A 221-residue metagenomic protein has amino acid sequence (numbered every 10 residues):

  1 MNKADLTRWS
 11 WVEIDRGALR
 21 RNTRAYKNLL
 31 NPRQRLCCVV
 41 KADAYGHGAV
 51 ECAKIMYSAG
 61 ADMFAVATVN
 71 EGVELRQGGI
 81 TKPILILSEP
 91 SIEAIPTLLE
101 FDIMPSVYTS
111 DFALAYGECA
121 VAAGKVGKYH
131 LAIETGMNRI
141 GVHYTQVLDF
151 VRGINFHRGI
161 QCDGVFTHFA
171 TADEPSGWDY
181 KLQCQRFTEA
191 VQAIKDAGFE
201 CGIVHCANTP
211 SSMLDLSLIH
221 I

Functional and structural regions predicted by a protein language model:
M1-K3: Short, basic/glycine-rich phosphate-binding loops at helix/coil junctions that contact nucleotide phosphates
D5-L6, W11-E13, A18-R21, Q34-H205: Active-site-proximal beta-alpha core segment in soluble small-molecule metabolic enzymes
L29: Conserved PLP-enzyme active-site core in the AAT-like
N208: Acidic, metal/cofactor-coordinating or nucleic-acid-engaging core segments within structured domains
S212-D215: Catalytic cores of alpha/beta
I219-I221: Conserved small/polar residues in nucleotide/adenosyl-binding loops
